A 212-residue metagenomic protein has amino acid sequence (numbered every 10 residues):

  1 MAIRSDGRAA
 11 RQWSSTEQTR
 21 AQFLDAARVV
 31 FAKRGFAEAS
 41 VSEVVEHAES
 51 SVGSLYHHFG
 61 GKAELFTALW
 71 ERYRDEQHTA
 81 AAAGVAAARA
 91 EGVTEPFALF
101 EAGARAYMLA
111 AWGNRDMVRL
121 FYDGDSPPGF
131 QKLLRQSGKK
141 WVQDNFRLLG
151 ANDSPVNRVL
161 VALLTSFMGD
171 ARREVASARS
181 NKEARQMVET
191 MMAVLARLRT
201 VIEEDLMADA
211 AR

Functional and structural regions predicted by a protein language model:
M1-R34, V41-H47, E64: Basic, helix-initiating cap at the start of DNA-binding domains
A10-S14, Q18, G60, E64 (+8 more regions): Residues at secondary-structure transition points
E17-D25, A37-E38, E49, H58-A82 (+1 more regions): An amphipathic alpha-helix adjacent to DNA-recognition modules
G53: Key DNA-contact positions within bacterial/archaeal DNA-binding proteins
A68, T79-G113, L160, V188: Hydrophobic alpha-helical connector segments
D75-H78, A82, L109, P127-S166 (+1 more regions): Amphipathic alpha-helical packing segments from all-alpha helical-bundle domains
A106-Q131, S166, D170-S177: Amphipathic alpha-helical segments used for helix-helix packing
I202-R212: C-terminal effector-binding regulatory domain of bacterial HTH transcription factors
